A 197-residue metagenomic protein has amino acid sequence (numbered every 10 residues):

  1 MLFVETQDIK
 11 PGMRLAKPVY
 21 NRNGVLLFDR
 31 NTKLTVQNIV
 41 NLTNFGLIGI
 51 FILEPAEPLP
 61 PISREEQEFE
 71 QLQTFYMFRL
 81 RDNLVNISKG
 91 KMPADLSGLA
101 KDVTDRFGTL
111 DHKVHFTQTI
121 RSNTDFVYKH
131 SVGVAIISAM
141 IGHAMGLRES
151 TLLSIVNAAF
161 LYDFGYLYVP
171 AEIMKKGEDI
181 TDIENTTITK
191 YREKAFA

Functional and structural regions predicted by a protein language model:
M1-A100: Terminal helices and disordered tails flanking the catalytic cores of nucleotide-processing hydrolases
P55-T189, E193-A197: Acidic/His-rich, divalent-metal-binding segments that scaffold phosphate/diphosphate chemistry
